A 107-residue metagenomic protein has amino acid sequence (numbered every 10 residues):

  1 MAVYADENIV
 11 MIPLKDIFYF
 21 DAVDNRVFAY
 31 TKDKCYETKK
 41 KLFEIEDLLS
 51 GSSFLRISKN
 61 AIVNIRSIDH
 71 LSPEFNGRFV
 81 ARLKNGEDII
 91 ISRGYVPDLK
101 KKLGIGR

Functional and structural regions predicted by a protein language model:
M1-R107: Basic, polyanion-interacting recognition surfaces, primarily in bacterial LytTR/OmpR-type DNA-binding effector domains
